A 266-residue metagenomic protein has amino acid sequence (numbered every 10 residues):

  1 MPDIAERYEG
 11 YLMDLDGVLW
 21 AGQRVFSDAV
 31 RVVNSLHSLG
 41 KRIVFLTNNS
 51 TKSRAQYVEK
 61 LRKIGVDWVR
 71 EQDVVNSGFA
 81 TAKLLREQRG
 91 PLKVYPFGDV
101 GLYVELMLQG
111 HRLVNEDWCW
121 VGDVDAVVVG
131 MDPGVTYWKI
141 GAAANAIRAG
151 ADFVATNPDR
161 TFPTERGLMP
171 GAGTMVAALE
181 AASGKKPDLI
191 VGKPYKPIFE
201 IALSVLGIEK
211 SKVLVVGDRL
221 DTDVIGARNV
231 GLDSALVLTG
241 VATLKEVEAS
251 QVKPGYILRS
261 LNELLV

Functional and structural regions predicted by a protein language model:
M1-L15, W20-L39, K52-V75, A82-V266: Asp-based, Mg2+/Mn2+-dependent phosphohydrolase catalytic module
N49: Conserved phosphate/oxyanion-binding catalytic-loop motifs
